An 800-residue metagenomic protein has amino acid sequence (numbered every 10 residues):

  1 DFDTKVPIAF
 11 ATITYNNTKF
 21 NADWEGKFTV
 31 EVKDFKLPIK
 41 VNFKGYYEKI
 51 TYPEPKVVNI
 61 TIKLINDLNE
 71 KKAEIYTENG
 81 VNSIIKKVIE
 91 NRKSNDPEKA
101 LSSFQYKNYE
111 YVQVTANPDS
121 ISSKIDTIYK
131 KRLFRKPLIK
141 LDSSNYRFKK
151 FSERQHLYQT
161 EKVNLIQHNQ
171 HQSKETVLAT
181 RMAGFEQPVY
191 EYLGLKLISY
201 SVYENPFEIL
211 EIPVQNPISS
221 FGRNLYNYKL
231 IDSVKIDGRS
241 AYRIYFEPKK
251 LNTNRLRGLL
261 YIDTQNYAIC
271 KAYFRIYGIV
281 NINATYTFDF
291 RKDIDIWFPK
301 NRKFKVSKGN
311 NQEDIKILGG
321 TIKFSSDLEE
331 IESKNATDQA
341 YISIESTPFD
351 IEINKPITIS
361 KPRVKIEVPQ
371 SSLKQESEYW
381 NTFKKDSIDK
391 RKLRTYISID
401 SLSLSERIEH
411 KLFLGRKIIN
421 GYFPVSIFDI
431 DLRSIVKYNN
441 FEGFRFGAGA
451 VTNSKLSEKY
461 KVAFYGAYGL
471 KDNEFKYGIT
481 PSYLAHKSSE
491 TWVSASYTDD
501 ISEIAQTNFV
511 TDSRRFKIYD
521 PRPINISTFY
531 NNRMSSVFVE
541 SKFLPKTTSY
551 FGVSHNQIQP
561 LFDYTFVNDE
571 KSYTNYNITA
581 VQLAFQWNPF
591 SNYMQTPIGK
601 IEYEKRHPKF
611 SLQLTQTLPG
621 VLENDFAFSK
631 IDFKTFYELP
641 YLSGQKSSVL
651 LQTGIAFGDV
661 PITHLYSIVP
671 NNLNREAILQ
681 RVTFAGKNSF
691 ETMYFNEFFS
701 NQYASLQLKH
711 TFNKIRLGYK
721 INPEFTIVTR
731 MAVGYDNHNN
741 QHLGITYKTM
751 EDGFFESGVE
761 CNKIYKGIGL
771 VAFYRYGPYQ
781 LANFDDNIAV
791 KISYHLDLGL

Functional and structural regions predicted by a protein language model:
D3-N17: Short, ordered, surface-exposed loop/turn motifs in non-cytosolic proteins
I8, T29-L37: Short Pro-Gly-centered beta-turn/loop motif in secreted/extracellular proteins
A11-T14, I39, I75, Y106 (+2 more regions): Hydrophobic beta-strand segments
Y15, K40-T51: A short, solvent-exposed loop/turn motif at the edges and junctions of modular extracellular/periplasmic domains
T18-K27: Short, acidic Ser/Thr/Gly-rich low-complexity loop/linker segments typical of extracellular and cell-surface proteins
I60-E78: Conserved "repeat-terminator" motif of extracellular CCP/Sushi domains
Y76-A241, P248-R255, K323-K437, I526 (+8 more regions): Structured extracytoplasmic
F349, I353-L800: Exposed, low-structure sequence patches enriched in small/polar residues
